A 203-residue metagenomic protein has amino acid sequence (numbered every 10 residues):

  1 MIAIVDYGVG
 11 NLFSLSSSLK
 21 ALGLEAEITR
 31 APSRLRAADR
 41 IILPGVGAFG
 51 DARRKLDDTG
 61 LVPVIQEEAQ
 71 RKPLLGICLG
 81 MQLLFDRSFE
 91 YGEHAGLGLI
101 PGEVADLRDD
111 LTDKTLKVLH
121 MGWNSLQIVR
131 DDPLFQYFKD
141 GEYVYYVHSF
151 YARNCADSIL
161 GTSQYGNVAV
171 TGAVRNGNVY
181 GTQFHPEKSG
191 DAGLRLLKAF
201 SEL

Functional and structural regions predicted by a protein language model:
I2-L24, P186-K188: N-terminal beta1-alpha1 ligand-phosphate binding loop
A21-I28, L56-T59, S125-V129, S163-Y165: Short gly/ser/thr-rich secondary-structure transition/capping motifs
A26-A37: Short acidic low-complexity segments
R34-L35, E68, A173: Structural alpha-helical scaffold elements that stabilize or flank donor/cofactor-binding regions in carbohydrate
R36-G45: Short acidic/histidine-rich motifs immediately flanking catalytic phosphotransfer sites in two-component signaling
F49-H120: Cysteine-nucleophile active-site neighborhood
G102-L203: Amide-donor transfer/coupling interface in amidating biosynthetic enzymes
